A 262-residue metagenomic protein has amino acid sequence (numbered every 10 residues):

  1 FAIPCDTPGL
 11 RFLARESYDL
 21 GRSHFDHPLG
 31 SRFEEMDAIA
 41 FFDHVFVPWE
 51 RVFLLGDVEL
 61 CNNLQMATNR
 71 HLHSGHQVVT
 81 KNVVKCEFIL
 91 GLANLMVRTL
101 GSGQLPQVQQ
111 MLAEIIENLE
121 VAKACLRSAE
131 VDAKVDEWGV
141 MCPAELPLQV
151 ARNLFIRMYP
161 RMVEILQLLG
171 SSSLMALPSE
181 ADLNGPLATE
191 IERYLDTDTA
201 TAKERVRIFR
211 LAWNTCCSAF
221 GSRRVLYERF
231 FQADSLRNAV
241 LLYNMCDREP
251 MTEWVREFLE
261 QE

Functional and structural regions predicted by a protein language model:
F1-V78, N244-E260: FAD-binding core of flavoproteins
M36, E87, Q149: Electropositive phosphate-/nucleotide-binding environments in soluble metabolic enzymes
Q77-V135: Extended amphipathic alpha-helical segments enriched in small hydrophobics
Q109-A113, M141-Q149: Short, charged, amphipathic alpha-helical segments
A129-W138, A176-L183: Active/binding-pocket-proximal capping segment
L146-E262: Alpha-helix capping/hinge segments and adjacent helical runs
